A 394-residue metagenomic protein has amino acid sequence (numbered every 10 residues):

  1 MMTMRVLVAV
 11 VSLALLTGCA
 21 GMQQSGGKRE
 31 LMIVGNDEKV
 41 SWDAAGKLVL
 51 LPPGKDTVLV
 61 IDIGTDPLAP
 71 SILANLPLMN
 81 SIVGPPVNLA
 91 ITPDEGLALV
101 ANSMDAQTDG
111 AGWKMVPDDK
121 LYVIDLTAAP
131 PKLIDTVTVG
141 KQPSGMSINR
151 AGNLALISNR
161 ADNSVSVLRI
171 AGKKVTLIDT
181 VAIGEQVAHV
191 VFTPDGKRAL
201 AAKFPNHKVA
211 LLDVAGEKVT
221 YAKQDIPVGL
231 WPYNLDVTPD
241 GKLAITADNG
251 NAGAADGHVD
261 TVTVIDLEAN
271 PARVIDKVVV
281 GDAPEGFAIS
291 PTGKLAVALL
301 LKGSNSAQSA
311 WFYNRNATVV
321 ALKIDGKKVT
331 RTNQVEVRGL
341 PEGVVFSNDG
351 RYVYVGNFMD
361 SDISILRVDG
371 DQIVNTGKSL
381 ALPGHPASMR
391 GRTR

Functional and structural regions predicted by a protein language model:
M1-V8: Bacterial N-terminal signal peptides that target proteins for export
V8-G18: Bacterial N-terminal signal peptides
C19-R394: Predominantly soluble domains enriched in secretory-pathway, periplasmic, or organellar proteins
